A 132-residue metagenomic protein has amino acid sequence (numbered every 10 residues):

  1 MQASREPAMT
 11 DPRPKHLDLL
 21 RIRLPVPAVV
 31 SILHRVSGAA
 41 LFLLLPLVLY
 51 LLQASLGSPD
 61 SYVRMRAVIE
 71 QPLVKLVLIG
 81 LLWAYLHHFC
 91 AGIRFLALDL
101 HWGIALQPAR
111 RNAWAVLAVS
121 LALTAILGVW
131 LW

Functional and structural regions predicted by a protein language model:
M1-W132: Membrane-embedded alpha-helical bundles that constitute the cytochrome b-like, heme-associated redox core of multi-pass
